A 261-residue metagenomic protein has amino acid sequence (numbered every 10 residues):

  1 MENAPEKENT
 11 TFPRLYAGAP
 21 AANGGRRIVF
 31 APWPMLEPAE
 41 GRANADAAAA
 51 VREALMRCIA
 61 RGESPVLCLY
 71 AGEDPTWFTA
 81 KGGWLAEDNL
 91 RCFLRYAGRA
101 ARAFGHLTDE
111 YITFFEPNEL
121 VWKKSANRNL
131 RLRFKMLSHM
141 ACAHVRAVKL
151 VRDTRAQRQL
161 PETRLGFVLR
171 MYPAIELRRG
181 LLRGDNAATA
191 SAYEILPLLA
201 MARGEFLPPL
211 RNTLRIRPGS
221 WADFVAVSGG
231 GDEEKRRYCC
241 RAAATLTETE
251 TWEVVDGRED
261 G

Functional and structural regions predicted by a protein language model:
M1-G24, M35-G261: Non-catalytic scaffold segments within catalytic domains of secreted glycoside hydrolases
R27: Short hydrophobic-acidic sequence motifs that mark active-site Asp/Glu residues
